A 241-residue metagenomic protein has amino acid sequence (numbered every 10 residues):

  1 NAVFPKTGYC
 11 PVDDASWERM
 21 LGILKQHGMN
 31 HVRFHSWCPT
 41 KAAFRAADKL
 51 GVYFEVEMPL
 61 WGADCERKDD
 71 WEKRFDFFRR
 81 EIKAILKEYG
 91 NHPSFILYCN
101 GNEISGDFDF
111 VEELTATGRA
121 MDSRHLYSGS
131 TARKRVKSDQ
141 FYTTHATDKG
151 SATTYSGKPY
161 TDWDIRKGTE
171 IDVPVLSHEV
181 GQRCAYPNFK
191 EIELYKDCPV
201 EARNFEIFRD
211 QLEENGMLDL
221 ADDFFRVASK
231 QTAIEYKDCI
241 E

Functional and structural regions predicted by a protein language model:
N1-H31, H35: An acidic-aromatic substrate-binding cleft motif
H31-E241: Substrate-binding/catalytic cleft of secreted carbohydrate-active enzymes, primarily glycoside hydrolases
